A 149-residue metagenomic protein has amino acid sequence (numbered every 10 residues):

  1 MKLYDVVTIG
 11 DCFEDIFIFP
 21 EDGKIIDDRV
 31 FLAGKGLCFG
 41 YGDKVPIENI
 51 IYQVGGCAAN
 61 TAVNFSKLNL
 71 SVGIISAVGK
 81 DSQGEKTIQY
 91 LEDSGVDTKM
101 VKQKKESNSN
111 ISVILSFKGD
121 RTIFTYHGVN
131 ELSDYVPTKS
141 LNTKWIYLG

Functional and structural regions predicted by a protein language model:
M1-G73: Glycine-rich phosphate/adenosyl-contacting loop at the front of the ribokinase-like
F17-F19, G84, Y135: Short glycine-/acidic-enriched loop or helix-start segments at secondary-structure transitions that form or flank
I50, S76-A77, L148-G149: Glycine- and other small-residue-rich loops at beta-strand/loop junctions that grip anionic moieties
G55, S76-A77, Q103: Active-site-adjacent beta-strand anchor residues
C57-N60, Q83, S109-N110: Short glycine/serine/threonine-rich phosphate/pyrophosphate-binding segments that cradle anionic phosphate groups
S71-K99: A glycine-rich beta-to-alpha transition motif near the start of alpha/beta enzyme domains, typified by
K99-K105, S112-G149: Conserved phosphate-binding/catalytic loop of the ribokinase/pfkB sugar-kinase fold
